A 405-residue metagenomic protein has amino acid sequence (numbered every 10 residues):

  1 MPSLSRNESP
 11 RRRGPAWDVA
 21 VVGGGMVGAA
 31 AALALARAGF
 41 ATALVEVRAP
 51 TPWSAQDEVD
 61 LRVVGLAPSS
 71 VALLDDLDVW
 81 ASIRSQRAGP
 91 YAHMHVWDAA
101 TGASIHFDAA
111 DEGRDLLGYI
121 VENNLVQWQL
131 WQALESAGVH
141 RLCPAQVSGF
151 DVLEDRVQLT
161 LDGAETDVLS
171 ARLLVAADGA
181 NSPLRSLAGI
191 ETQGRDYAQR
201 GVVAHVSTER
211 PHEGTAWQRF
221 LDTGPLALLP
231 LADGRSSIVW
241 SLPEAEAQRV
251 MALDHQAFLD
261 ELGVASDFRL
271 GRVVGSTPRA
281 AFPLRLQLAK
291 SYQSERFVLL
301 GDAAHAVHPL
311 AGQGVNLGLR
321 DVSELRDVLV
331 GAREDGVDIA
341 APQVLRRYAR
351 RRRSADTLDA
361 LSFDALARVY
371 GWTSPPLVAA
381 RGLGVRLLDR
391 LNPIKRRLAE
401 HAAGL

Functional and structural regions predicted by a protein language model:
M1-V19, A34-A38: Extreme N-terminal leader/targeting segments of oxidoreductases
G14-A16, R87-L187, G194-R200: Conserved N-terminal helical subregion
D18-L44: N-terminal Rossmann-like FAD-binding beta1-loop-alpha1 element of flavoenzymes
A36-V59: Glycine-rich FAD pyrophosphate-binding loop
E58-H95: N-terminal FAD cofactor-binding segment of flavoenzymes
N181-A216, G234-S236, L242-E246, L262: Central beta-strand plus flanking loop segment that forms part of the substrate or channel wall within the catalytic
L221-P283: Conserved FAD/dinucleotide-binding core of flavoprotein oxidoreductases
D327-L405: C-terminal helical "tail/cap" subdomain of flavin- and related membrane-associated enzymes
